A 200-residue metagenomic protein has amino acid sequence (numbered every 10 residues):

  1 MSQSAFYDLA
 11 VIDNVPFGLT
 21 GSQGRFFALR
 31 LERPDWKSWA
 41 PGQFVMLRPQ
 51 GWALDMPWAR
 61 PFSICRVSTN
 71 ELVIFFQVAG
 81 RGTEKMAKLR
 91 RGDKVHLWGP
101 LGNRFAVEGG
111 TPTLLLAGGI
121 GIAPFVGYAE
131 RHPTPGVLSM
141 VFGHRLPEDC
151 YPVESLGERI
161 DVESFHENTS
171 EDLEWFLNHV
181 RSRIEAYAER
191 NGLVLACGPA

Functional and structural regions predicted by a protein language model:
S2-R91, H144-R145: Ferredoxin-reductase
R81-A200: FNR/FR-type flavoprotein reductase catalytic core
